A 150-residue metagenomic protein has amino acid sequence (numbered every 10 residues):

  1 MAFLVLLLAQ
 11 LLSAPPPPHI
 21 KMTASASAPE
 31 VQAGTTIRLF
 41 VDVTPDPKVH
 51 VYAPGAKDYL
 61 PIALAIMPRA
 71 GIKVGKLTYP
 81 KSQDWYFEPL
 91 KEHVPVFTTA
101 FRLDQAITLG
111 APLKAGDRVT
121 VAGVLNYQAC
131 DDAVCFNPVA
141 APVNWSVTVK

Functional and structural regions predicted by a protein language model:
M1-Q10: Sec-dependent N-terminal signal peptides
Q10-K150: Extracellular/lumen-exposed scaffold segments
